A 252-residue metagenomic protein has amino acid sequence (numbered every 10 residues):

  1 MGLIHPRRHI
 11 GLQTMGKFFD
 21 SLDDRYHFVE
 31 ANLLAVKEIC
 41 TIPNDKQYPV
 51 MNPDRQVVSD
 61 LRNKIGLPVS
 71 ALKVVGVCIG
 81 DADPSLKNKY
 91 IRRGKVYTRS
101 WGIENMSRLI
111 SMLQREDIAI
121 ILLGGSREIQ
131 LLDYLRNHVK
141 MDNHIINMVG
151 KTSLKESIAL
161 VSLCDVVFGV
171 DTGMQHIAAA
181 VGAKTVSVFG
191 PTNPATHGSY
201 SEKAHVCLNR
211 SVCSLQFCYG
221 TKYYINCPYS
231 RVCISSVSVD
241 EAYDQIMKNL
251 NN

Functional and structural regions predicted by a protein language model:
M1-N252: Catalytic machinery of carbohydrate-active enzymes, primarily nucleotide-sugar-dependent glycosyltransferases
